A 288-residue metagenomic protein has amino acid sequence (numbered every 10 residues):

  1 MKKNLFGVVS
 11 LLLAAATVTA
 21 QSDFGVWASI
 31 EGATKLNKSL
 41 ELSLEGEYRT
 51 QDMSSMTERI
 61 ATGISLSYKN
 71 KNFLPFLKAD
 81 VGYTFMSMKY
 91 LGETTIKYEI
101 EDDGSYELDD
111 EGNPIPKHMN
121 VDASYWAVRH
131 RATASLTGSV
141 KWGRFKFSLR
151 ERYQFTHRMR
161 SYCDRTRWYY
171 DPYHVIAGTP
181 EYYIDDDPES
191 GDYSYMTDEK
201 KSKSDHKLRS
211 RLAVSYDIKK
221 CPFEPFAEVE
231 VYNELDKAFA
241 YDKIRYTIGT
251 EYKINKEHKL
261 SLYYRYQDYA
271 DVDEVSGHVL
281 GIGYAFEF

Functional and structural regions predicted by a protein language model:
M1-G25, F288: Bacterial Sec-dependent N-terminal signal peptides
T19-Q21, T50-S55, V121-A127, T197-K203 (+2 more regions): Outer-membrane beta-barrel domain signature
Q21-N70, K78-K89: Start-of-domain marker
F24-V26, E58-T62, V128-A132, S202-L208 (+2 more regions): Residues that define the transmembrane beta-barrel architecture of outer-membrane proteins
I30-T34, I64-Y68, A134-V140, E151-Y153 (+3 more regions): Residues on the lipid-exposed face of transmembrane beta-strands in outer-membrane beta-barrel proteins
S39-L44, F73-V81, G143-F147, K220-E224 (+1 more regions): Repeated loop/turn-to-beta-strand initiation elements of outer-membrane beta-barrel proteins
G46-D52, Y83-K89, V128, V140-W142 (+5 more regions): Transmembrane beta-strands of outer-membrane beta-barrel pores
A227, A240-F288: Predominantly the C-terminal beta-signal and adjacent terminal strand-loop region of outer-membrane beta-barrel
